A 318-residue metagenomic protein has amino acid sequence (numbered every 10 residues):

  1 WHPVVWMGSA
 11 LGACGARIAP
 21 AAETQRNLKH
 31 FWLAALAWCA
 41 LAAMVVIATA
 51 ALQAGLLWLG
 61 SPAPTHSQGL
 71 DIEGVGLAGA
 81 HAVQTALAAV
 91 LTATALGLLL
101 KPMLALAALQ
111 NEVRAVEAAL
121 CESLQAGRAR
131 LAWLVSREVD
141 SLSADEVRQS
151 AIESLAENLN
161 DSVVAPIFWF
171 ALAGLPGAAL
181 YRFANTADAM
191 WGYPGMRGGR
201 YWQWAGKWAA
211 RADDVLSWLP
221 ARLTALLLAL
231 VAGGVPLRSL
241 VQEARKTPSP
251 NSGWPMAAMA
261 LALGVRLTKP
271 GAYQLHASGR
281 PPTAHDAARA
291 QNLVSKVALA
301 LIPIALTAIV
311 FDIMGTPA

Functional and structural regions predicted by a protein language model:
W1-L180, G192-A318: Hydrophobic alpha-helical transmembrane segments
F183, A187, W191: Active-site His/Glu-centered metal-binding helix of metallohydrolases
